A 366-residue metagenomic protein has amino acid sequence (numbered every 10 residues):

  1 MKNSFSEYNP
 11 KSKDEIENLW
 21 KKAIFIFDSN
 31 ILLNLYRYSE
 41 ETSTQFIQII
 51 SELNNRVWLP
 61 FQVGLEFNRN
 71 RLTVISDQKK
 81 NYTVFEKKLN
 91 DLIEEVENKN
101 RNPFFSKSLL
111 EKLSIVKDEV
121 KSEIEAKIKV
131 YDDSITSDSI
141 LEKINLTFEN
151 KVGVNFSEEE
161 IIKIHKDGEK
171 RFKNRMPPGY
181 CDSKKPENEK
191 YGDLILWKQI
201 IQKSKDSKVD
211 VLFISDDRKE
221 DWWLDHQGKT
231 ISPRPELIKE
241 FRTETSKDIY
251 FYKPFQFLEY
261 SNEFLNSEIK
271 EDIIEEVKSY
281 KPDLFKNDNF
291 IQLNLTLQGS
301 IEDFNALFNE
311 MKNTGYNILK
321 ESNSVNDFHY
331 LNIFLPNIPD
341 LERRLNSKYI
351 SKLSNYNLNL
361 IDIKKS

Functional and structural regions predicted by a protein language model:
K2-V211, R218-F285: Active-site-proximal, substrate-binding regions of enzyme catalytic domains and RNA-binding/basic surfaces
S215-D217, G299: Short beta-strand/turn micro-motifs composed of small residues that flank or help shape donor/cofactor-binding pockets
K286-G299: Short glycine-/aliphatic-rich beta-strand segments at the starts of folded cytosolic domains
T296-L319, L345-N346: Short amphipathic alpha-helix segments
S300-I301, F334-E342: Helix N-cap motif at beta-to-alpha junctions
N317-S322, I350-S366: Conserved short beta-strand edge segments in small beta-sheet-based binding/regulatory domains
V325-N337: A generic structural motif
L341-S351: Charge-rich, low-aromatic oligomerization/scaffolding segments with amphipathic character
